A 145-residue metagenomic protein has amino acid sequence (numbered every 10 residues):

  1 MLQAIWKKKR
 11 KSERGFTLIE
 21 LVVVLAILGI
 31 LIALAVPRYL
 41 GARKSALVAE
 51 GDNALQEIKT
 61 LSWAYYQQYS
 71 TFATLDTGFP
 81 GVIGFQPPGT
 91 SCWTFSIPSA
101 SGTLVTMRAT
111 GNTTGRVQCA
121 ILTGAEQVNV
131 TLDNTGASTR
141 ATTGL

Functional and structural regions predicted by a protein language model:
M1-F16: N-terminal leader/signal peptides at the extreme start of proteins
K7, G41, T77: Phosphate-coordinating loops and pocket residues in cytosolic domains that bind phosphorylated ligands
S12, L21, T103: Exposed loop/turn and edge beta-strand positions of beta-sandwich/beta-sheet ligand-binding modules
E13, S45-A49, N53, C92 (+1 more regions): Residues at secondary-structure transition points
I19-R38: Alpha-helical hydrophobic helix detector
P37-L40, A73: Nucleotide phosphate-binding site architecture
K44-T71: Membrane-proximal N-terminal amphipathic helix
W63-L145: Periplasmic/extracellular, small/polar-rich flexible segments of pilin-like filament-forming proteins
